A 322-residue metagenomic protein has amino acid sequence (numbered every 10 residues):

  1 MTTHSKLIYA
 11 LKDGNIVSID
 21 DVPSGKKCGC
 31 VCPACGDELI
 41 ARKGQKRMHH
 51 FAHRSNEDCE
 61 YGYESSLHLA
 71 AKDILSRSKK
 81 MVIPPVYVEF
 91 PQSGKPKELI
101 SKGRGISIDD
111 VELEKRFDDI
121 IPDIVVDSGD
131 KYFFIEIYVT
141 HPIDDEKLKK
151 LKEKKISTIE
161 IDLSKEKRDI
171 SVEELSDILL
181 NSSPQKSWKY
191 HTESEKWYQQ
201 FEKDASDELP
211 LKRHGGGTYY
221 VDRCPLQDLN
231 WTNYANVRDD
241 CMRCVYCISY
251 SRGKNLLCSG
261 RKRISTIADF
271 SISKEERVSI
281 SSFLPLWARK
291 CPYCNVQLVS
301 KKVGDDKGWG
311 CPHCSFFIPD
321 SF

Functional and structural regions predicted by a protein language model:
M1-S78: N-terminal cysteine/histidine-rich coordination modules
D13-N15, S157-I159, L163-F322: Non-catalytic C-terminal interaction segments of nucleic acid-processing enzymes
N15, D37, D118-I120, D130-K131 (+2 more regions): Short acidic/polar mixed-charge low-complexity motifs
D20-V22, V82-Y138: Active-site metal-binding core of divalent-cation-utilizing nuclease and nuclease-like domains
V31, V125-D127, K290: A generic structural motif
L39, G103-V111, C244, F283 (+1 more regions): Short glycine-aromatic motifs
Y132-E174: Basic, amphipathic alpha-helical patches used to engage nucleic acids or provide basic targeting signals, exemplified
